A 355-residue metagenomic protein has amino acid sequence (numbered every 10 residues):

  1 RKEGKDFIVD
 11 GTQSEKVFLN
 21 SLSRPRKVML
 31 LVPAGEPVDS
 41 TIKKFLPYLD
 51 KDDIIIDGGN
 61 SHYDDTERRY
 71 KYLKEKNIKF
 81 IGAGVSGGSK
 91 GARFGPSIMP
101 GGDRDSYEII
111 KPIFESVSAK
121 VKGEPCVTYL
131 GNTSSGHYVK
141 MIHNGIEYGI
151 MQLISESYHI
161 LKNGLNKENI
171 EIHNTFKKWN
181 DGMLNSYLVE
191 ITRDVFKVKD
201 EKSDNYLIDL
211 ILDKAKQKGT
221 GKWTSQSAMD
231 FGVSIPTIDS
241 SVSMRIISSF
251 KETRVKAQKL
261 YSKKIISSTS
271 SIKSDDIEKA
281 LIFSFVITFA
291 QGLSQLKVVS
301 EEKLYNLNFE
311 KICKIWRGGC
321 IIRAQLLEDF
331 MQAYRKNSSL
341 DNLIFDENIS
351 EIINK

Functional and structural regions predicted by a protein language model:
R1-K27, L31-L49, R68-N77, K259: Conserved N-terminal Rossmann-fold NAD(P) cofactor-binding segment
E3-F7, S21, P25, Y48 (+18 more regions): Change "in soluble alpha/beta enzymes" to "in soluble alpha/beta proteins
G11, F80-I81, I235: Hydrophobic beta-strand scaffold residues
V38-K43, I56, H62-N174, G182-L210 (+1 more regions): Rossmann-fold dinucleotide-binding core
D53: Glycine-centered, small-residue-biased loops immediately flanking beta-strands in adenine/cofactor-binding cores
V121-T133, N166-I266, N308-K355: C-terminal substrate-binding/catalytic lobe of Rossmann-fold NAD(P)-dependent oxidoreductases
M141, E156, W223-T224, D276-I277 (+3 more regions): A general alpha-helix detector
S271-I282: Membrane-water interface at loop-to-transmembrane-helix junctions
